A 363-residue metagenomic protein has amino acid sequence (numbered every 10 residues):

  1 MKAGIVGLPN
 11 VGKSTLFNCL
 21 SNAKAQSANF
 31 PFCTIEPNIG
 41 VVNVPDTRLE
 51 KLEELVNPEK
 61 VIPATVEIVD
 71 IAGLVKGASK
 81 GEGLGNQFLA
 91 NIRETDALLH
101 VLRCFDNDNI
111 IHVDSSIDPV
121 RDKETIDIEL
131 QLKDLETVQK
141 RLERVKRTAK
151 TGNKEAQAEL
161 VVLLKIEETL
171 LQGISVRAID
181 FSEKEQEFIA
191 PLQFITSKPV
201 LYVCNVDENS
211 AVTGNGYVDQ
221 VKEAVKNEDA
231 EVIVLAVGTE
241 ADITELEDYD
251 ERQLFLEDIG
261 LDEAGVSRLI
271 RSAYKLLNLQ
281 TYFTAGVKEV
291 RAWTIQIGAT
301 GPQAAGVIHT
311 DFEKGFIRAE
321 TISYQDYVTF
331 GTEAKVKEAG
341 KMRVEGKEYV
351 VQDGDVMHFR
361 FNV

Functional and structural regions predicted by a protein language model:
M1-I111, K140, V145: Conserved G1/Walker A P-loop phosphate-binding module
K2-V6, V11, F17, R144-V350 (+2 more regions): C-terminal-of-GTPase-core extension/linker across diverse P-loop GTPases
A28-N29, I110-D114, G214-G216, L246: Short amphipathic alpha-helical segments
F32, D46-L49, I62-I68, E82-D96 (+8 more regions): Amphipathic alpha-helical transducer elements in NTP-driven molecular machines
G40-P45, A72-E82, R93-K154, T169-S182 (+1 more regions): Conserved Switch II/interswitch segment of TRAFAC-class P-loop GTPases
E94, Q352-D353: Short, flexible surface segments
